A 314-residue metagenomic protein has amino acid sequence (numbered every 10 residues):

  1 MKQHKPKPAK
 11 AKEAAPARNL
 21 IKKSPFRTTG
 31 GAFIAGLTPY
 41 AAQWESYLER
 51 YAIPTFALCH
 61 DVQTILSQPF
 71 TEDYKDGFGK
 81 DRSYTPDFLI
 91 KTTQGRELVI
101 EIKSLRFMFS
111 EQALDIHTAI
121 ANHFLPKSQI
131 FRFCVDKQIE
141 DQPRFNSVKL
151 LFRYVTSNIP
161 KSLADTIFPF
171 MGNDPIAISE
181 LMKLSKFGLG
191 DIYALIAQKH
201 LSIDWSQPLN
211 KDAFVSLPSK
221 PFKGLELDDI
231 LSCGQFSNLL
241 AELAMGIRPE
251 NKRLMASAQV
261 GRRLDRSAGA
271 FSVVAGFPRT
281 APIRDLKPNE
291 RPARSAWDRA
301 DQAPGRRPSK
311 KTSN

Functional and structural regions predicted by a protein language model:
M1-S267, F271-S272, F277, L286-R291 (+2 more regions): Electrostatic, structured charged patches in enzyme active sites and in nucleic-acid/phosphate-binding
